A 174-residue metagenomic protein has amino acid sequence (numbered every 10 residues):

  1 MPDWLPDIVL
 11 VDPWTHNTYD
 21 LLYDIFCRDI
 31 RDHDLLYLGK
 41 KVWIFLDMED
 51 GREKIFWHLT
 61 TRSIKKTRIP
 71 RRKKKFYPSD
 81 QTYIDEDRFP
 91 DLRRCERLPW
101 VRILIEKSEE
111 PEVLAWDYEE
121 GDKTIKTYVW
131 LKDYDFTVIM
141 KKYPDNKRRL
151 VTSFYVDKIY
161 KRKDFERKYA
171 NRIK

Functional and structural regions predicted by a protein language model:
M1-K174: Ribonuclease/tRNase effector modules and their secretory precursors
